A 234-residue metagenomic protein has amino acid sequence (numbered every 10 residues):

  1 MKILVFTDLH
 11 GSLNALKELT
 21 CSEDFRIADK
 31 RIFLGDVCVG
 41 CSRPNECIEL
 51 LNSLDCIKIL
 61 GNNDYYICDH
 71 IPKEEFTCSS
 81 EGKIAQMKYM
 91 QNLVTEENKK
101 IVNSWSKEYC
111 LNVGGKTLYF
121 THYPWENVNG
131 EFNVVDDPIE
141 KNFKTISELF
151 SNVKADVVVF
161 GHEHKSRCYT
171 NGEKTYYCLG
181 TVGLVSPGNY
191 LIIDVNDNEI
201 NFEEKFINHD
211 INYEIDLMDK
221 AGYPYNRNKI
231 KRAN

Functional and structural regions predicted by a protein language model:
M1-L4, C110-Y119, N171-Y176, I200: Beta-strand-turn-beta hairpins that frame and shape the catalytic cleft of phosphate-ester-processing enzymes
M1-L50, L54, Y223-N226: N-terminal active-site segment of His-dependent metallophosphoesterases
F6-T7, R31-D36, I57-N62, T121 (+2 more regions): Active-site neighborhood of phospho(di)ester-bond hydrolases with catalytic His/Asp-centered motifs
H10-A15, V39-S42, N63-D69, E126-N127 (+2 more regions): Active-site environment of divalent metal-dependent phosphoester hydrolases
E18-C21, E46-E49, P72-E75, V134-V135 (+1 more regions): Short, glycine/charged-enriched secondary-structure capping and boundary segments
F25-D29, V94-Y169, N228-I230: His/acidic metal-ligating clusters that form di-metal
L54-C110, I139-S151: Active-site neighborhood of divalent metal-dependent phosphoester bond hydrolases
Y169-N234: Acidic, His/Gly-rich catalytic cores of divalent-metal-dependent hydrolytic chemistry
